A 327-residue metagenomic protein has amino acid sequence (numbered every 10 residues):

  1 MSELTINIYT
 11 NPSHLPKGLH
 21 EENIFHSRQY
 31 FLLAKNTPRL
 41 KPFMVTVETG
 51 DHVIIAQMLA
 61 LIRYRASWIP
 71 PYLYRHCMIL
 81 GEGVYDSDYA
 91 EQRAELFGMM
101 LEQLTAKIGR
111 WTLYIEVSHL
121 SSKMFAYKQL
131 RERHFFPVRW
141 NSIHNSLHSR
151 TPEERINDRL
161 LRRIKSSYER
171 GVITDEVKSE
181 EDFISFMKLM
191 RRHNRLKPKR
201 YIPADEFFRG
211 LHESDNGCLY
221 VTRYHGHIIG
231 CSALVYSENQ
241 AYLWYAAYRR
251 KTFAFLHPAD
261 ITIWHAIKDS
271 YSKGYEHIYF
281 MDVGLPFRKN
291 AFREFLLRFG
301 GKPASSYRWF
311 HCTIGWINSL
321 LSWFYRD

Functional and structural regions predicted by a protein language model:
S2-D51, M58-S67, H119-H144, T151-T252: A conserved beta-strand-loop-helix scaffold within acyl/acetyltransferase catalytic domains
L40-P42, G109-T112, G217, S272-Y275: Short, high-confidence coil segments that cap the C-terminus of an alpha-helix and link into the following beta-strand
M44, L61-Y64, L130-P152, K273-D327: Active-site/acyl-donor-binding loops of N-acyltransferases
Y74-L120, M124: A gly/proline- and charged-residue-enriched helix-loop-helix capping module
D86, E102, E213-G315: Aromatic (often tryptophan-rich) hydrophobic motifs at membrane interfaces
F97, L101, L160, I263: Aromatic/hydrophobic pocket-lining residues that form the small-molecule binding cavity in soluble enzyme cores
